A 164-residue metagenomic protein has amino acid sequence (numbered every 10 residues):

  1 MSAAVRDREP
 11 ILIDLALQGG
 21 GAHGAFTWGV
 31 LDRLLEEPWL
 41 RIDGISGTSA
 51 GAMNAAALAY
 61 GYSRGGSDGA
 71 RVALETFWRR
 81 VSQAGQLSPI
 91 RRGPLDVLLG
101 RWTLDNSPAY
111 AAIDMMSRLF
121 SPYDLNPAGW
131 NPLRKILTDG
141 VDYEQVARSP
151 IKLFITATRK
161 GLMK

Functional and structural regions predicted by a protein language model:
M1-A16, T158-M163: Small-residue-rich anion-binding loops in enzyme active sites
A3-R6, L35-E36, E144: Short, flexible, glycine/charge-rich loop motifs used to bind or transfer phosphoryl groups or to couple energy/partner
R8-A16, G21-P127, N131-L133, L137: Patatin-like phospholipase
R118-D124, R134-D139, Y143-K164: Active-site gating loop/helix substructures
